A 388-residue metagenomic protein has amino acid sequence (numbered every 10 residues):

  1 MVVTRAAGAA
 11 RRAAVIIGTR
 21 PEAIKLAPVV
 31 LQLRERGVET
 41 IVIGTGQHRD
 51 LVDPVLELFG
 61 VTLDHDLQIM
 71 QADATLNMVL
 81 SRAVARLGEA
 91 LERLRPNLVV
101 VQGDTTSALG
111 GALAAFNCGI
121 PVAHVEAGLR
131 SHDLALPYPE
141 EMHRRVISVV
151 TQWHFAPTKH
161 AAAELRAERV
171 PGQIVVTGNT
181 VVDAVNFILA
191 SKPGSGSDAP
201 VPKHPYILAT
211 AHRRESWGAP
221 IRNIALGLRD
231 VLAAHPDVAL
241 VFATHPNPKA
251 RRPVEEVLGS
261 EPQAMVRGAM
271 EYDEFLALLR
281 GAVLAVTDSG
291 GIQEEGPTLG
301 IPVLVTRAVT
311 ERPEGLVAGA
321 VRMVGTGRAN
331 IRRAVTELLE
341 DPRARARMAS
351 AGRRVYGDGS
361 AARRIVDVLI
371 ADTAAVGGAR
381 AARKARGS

Functional and structural regions predicted by a protein language model:
M1-V238, F242, P248-S388: Nucleotide-activated sugar donor-binding and catalytic core shared by glycosyltransferases and related lipid-linked
